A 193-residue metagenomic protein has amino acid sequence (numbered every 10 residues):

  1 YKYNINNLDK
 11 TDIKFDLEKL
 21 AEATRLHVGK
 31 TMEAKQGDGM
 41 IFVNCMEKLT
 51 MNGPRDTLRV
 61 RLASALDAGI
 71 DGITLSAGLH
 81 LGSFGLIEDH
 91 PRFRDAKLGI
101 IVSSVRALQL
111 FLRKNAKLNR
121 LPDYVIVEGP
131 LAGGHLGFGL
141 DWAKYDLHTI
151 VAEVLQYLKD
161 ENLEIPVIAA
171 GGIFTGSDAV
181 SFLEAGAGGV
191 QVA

Functional and structural regions predicted by a protein language model:
Y1-E161: Active-site entrance/lid segments in N-terminal catalytic domains of soluble metabolic enzymes
L136-A193: Catalytic alpha/beta core domains of metabolic enzymes, predominantly
